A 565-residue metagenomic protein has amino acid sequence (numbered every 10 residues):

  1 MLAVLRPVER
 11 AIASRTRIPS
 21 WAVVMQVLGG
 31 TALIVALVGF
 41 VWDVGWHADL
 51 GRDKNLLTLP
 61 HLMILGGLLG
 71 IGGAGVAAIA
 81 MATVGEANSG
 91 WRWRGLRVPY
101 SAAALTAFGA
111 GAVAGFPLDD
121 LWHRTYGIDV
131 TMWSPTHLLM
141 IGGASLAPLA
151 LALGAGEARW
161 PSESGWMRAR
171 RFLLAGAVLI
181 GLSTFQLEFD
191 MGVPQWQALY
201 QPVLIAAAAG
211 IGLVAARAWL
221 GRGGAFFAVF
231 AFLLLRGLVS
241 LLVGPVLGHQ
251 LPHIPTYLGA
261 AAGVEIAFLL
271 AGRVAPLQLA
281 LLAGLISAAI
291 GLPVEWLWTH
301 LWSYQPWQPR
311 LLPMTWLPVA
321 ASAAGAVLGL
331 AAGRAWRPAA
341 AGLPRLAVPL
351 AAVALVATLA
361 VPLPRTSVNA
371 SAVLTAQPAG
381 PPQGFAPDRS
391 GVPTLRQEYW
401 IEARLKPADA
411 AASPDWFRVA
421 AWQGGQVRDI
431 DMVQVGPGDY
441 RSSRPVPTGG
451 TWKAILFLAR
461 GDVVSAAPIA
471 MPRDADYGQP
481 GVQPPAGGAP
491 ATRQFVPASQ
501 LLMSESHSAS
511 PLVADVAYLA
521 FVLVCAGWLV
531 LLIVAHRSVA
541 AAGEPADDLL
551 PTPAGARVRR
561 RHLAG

Functional and structural regions predicted by a protein language model:
L2-A3, L62-I79, L138-A155, V203-W219 (+3 more regions): Hydrophobic cores of alpha-helical transmembrane segments in multi-pass inner/ER membrane proteins, independent
V41-L62, L118-L138, Q186-I205, R236-H249 (+1 more regions): Membrane-interface interhelical loops and short amphipathic "cap" helices that link adjacent transmembrane segments
W91-A107, P117-L174, L187-Q195: Membrane-interface helix-loop-helix junctions at boundaries between adjacent transmembrane segments
S164-R170, A275-L281, R337-A351: Membrane-interfacial entry segments at the cytosolic side of transmembrane helices
V246, W298, W302, V356-A376: Hydrophobic alpha-helical transmembrane segments in integral membrane proteins
A340-T366, R559-G565: Internal/C-terminal transmembrane anchor helices
P362-V539: N-terminal soluble domains immediately following signal/targeting peptides that reside in extracytoplasmic
C525-A564: Juxtamembrane interface at the cytosolic side of transmembrane helices
